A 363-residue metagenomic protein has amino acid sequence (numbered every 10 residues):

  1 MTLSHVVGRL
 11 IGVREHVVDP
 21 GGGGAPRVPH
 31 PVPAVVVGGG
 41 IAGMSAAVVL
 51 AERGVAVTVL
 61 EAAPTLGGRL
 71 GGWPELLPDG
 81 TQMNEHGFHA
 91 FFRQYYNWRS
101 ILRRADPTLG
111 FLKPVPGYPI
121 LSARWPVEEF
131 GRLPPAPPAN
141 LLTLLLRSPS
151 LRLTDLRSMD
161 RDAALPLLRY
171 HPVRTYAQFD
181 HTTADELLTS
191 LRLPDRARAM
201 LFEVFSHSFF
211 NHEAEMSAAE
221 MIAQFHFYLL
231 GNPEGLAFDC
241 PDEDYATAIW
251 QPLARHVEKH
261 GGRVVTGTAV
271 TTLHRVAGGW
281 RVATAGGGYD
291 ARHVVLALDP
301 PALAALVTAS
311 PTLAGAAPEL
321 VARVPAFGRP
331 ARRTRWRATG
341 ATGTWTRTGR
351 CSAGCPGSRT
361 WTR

Functional and structural regions predicted by a protein language model:
T2-R14, H30, T268-R363: Mid-domain catalytic core of redox enzymes that form a hydrophobic substrate pocket/lid adjacent to a catalytic redox
P26-P29, T143-L145, G288: Short, flexible hinge/linker loops that cap or flank conserved catalytic cores
H30-V59: N-terminal Rossmann-like FAD-binding beta1-loop-alpha1 element of flavoenzymes
A42, T65, P301: Conserved Rossmann-like nucleotide-cofactor binding loop
A51-L76: Glycine-rich FAD pyrophosphate-binding loop
L77-L112: Conserved FAD-binding subdomain of flavin-dependent enzymes
W98-R99, R103-R104, L109-A218: Mobile amphipathic helical/loop "lid" adjacent to a hydrophobic cofactor/ligand pocket
Q224-A285, Y289-H293: Helical element adjacent to the flavin cofactor pocket in flavoenzyme catalytic cores
